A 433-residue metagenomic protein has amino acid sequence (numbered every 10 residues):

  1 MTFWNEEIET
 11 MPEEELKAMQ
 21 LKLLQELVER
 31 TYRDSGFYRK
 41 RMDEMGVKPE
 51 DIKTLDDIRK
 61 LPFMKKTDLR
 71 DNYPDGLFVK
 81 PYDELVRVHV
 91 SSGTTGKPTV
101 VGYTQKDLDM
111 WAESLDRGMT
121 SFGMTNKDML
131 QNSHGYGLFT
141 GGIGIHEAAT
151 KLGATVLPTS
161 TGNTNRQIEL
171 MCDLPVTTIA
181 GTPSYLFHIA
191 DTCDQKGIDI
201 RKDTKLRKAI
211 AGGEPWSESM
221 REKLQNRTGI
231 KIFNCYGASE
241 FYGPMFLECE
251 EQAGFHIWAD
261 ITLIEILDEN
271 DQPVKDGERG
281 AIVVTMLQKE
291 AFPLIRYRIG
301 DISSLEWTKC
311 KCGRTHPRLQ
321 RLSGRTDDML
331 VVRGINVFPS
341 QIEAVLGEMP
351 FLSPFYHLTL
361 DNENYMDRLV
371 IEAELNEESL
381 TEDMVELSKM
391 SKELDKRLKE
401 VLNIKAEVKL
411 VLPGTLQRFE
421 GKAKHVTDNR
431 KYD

Functional and structural regions predicted by a protein language model:
M1-E7, A18, M64-R227, F233 (+5 more regions): Active-site phosphate/ATP/adenylate-binding loop shared across adenylate-forming ligases
M1-V90, T95-E113, R117-S121, N270 (+5 more regions): Nucleotide 5′-phosphate-binding alpha/beta core
K53, L174, T204, I230 (+2 more regions): Structured loop/turn residues at beta-strand edges in well-structured enzyme cores
T164-R166, E240-F241, G414-R418: A short acidic, often aromatic-flanked loop/helix-cap motif at beta-alpha or helix-coil junctions that lines enzyme
I179, Q288-L402, G421: AMP-binding/adenylate-forming catalytic core of the ANL superfamily
R207, W216-K309: Conserved AMP-binding/adenylate-forming
